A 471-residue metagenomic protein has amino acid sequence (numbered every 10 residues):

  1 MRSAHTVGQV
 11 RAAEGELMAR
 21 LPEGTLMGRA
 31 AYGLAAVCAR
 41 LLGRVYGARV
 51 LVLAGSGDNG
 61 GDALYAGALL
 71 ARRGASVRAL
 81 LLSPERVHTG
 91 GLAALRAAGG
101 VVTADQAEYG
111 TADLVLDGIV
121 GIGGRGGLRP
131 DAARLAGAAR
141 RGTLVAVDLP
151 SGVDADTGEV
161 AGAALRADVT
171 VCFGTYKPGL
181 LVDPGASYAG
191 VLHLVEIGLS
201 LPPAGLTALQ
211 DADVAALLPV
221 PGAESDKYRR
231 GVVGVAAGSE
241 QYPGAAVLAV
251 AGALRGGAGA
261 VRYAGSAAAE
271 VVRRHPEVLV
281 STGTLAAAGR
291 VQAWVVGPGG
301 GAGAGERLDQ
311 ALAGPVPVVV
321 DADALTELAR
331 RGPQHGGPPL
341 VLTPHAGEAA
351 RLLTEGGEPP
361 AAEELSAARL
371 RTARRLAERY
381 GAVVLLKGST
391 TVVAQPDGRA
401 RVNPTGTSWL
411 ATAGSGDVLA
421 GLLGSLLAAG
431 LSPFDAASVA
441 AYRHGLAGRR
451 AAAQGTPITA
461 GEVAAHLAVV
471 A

Functional and structural regions predicted by a protein language model:
M1-A79, L114, A167-V169, P178-A322 (+3 more regions): Small-residue (G/A/S/T)-rich helix-start motifs and N-terminal tracts that mark the onset
A36-I119, G127-V147, P317: Nucleotide and nucleotide-moiety/phosphate-recognizing core
D113-L114, I119-G205: Internal gly/pro-rich beta-alpha loop/helix module that stabilizes soluble enzyme cofactors or their anionic handles
